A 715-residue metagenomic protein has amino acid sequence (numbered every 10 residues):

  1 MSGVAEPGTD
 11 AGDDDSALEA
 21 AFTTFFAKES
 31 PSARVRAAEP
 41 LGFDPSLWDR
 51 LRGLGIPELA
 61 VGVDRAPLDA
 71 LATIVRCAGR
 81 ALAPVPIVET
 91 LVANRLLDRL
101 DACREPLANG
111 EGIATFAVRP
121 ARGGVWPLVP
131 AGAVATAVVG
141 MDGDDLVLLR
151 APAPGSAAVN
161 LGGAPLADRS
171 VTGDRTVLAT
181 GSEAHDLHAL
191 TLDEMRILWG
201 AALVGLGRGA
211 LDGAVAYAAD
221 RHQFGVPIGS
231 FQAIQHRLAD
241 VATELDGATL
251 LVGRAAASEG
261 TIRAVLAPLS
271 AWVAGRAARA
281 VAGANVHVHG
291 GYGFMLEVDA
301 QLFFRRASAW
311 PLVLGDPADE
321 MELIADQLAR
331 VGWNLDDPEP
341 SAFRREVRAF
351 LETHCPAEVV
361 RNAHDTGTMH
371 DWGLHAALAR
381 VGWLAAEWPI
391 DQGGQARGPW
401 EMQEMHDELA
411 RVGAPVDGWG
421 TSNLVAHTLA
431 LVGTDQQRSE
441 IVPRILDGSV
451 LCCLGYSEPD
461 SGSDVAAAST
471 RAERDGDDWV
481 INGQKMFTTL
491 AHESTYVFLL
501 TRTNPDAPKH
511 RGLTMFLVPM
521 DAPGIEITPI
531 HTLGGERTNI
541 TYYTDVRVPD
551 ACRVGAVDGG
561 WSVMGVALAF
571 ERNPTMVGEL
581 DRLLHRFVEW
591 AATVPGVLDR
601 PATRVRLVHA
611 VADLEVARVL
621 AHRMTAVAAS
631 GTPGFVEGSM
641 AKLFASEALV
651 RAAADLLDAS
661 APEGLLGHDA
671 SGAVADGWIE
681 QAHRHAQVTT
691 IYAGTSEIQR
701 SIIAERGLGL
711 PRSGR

Functional and structural regions predicted by a protein language model:
M1-A83, E320-G418, E440, R444 (+2 more regions): Amphipathic, small/basic residue-rich leader segments at the start of a protein or domain
S2-E6, P31-E39, V61, V215 (+7 more regions): C-terminal helix-coil-helix/basic helical segment that borders enzyme active sites and/or dimer interfaces and provides
S2-T9, D15, E19, T23 (+7 more regions): Glycine-rich phosphate/cofactor-binding loops in nucleotide/flavin-utilizing enzymes
G3-A20, S156-D246, N334-P338, A342 (+3 more regions): Glycine-rich beta->alpha junctions and the first turn(s) of the following alpha-helix
E19, W48-R104, R380-P443, D447-G448 (+7 more regions): Internal helix-loop-helix
N109-R122, G140-M141, G448-Y456: A short, Trp-centered hydrophobic/proline-enriched beta-strand micro-motif
F116-R119, G123-N160, L166, W419 (+1 more regions): A short core secondary-structure module
V226-A256, G260-G332: Extended, hydrophobic interaction surfaces within ordered domains
